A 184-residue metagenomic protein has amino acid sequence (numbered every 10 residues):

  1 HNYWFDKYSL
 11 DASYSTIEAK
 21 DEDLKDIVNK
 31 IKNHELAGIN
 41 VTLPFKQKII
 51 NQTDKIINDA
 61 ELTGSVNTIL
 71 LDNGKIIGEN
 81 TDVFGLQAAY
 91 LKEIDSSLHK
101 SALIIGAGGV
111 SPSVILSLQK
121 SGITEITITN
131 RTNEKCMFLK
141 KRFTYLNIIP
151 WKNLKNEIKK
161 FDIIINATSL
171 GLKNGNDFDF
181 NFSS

Functional and structural regions predicted by a protein language model:
H1-I94: Phosphate/diphosphate ligand-binding glycine-rich loop within oxidoreductases
Y14, I126, L146-I149: Generic structural signal for residues in well-ordered beta-strands
E18-K20, T132, K152: Conserved acidic residues
A37, K100, D162: Conserved acidic residues
N80-V83, Y90, I94, L98-I123 (+1 more regions): Glycine-rich adenosine-cofactor-binding loop
S121-F143: NAD(P)-binding Rossmann-fold cofactor-contacting core
T144-S184: Rossmann-like adenosine-cofactor binding region
